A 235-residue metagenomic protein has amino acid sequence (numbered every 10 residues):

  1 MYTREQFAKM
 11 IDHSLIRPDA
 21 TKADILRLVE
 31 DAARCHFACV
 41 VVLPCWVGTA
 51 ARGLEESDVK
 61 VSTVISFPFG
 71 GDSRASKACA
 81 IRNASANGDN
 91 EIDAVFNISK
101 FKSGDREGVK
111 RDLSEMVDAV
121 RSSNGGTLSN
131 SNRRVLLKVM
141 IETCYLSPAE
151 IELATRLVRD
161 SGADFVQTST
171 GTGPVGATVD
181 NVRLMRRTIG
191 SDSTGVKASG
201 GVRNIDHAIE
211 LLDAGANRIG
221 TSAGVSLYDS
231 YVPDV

Functional and structural regions predicted by a protein language model:
Y2-C35, V47-R52, E56-F67, S73-V196 (+1 more regions): Alpha/beta enzyme core
L26, V232-V235: Functional cleft and adjacent loop/helix regions within the main domain that mediate ligand binding or catalysis
V42-L43: Replace "coordinates the UDP/GDP/TDP-sugar" with "coordinates nucleotide-activated sugar donors
L227-S230: EAL-family c-di-GMP phosphodiesterase catalytic domain
